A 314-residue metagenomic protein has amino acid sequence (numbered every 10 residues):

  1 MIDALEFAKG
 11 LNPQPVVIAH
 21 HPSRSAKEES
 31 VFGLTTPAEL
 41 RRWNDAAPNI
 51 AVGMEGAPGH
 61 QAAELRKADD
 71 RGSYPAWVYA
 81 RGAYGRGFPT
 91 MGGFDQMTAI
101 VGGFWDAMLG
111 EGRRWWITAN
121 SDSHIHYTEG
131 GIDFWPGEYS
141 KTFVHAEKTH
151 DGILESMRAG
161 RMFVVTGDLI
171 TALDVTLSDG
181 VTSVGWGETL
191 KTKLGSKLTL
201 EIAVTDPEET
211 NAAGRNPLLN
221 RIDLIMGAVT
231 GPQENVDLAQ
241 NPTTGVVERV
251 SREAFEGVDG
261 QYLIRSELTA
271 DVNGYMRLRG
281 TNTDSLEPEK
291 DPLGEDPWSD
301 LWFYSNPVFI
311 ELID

Functional and structural regions predicted by a protein language model:
M1-Y74: Extended substrate/RNA-proximal surfaces in nucleic-acid metabolism proteins
A8-P15, P89-Q96, V101-D314: C-terminal functional module detector
E28-G33, Y84-T98: The substrate-binding groove and active-site-proximal loops of carbohydrate-active enzymes, especially glycoside
R41, V52-M54, R81-G82, R86-F88 (+1 more regions): Catalytic pocket-lining loop regions of alpha/beta-barrel enzymes, especially the amidohydrolase/enolase/GH5 lineages
A68-M91: A solvent-exposed, charged loop/short amphipathic helix patch at secondary-structure junctions
